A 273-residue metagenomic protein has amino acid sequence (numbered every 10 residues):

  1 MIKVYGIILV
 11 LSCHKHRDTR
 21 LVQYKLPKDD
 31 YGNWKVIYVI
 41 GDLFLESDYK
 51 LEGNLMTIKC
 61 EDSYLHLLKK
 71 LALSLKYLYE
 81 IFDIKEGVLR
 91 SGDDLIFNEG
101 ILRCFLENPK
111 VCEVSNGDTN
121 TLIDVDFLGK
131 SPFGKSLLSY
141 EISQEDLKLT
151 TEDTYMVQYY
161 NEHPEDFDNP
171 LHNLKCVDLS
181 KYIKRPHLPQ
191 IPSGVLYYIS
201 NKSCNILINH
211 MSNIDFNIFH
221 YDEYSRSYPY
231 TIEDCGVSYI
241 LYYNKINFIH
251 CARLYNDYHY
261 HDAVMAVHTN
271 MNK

Functional and structural regions predicted by a protein language model:
M1-R20: N-proximal low-complexity "stem/linker" segments adjacent to membrane-targeting elements
I7-L11, V36, S193-Y197: Conserved, well-structured core segments
L21-W34: Short, acidic, metal-binding catalytic loop of nucleotide-sugar glycosyltransferases
Q23-K25, D48-Y49, Y77, I81 (+3 more regions): Alpha-helical recognition domains of nuclear gene-regulatory proteins
V39-E86, N98-G100: Active-site-proximal specificity loops/subdomain of glycosyltransferases
L95-Y239, Y243: Conserved catalytic core of nucleotide-sugar-dependent glycosyltransferases
K245-K273: PAPS-dependent sulfotransferase catalytic core
